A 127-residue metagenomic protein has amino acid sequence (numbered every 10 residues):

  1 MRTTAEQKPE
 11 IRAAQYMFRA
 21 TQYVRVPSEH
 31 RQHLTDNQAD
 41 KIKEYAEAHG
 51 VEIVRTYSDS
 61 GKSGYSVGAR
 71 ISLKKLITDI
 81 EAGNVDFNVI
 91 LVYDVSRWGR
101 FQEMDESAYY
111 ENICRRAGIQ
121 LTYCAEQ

Functional and structural regions predicted by a protein language model:
M1-Q127: Short, structured surface patches at the beginning of a domain
